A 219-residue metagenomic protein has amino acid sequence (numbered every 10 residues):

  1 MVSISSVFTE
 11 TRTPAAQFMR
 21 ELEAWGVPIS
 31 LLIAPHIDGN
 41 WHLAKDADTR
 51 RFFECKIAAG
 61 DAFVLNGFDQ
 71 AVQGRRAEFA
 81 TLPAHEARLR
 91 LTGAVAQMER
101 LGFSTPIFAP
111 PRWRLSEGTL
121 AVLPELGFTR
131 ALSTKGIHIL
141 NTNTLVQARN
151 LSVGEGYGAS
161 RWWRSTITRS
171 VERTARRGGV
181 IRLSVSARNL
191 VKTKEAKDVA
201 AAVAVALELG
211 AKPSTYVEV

Functional and structural regions predicted by a protein language model:
M1-A59, A196: Active-site beta->alpha N-cap acidic-glycine motif
V2-I4, I29-L31, F63-N66, T105-F108 (+2 more regions): Hydrophobic faces of well-ordered beta-strands that scaffold small-molecule active sites in alpha/beta enzyme cores
S5-V7, A34-D38, F68-Q70, W113 (+4 more regions): Active-site beta-loop-alpha junctions enriched in small/polar residues
T13-F18, A44-K56, S133-N143, A159-R173: Alpha-helical scaffolding within the catalytic cores of extracellular/periplasmic polymer-degrading hydrolases
G26, S30, V185-V219: C-terminal domain-boundary segment and adjacent tail
N40, V72-P83: Surface-exposed, active-site-proximal loop segments in enzymatic domains
T81-E155, V191-K197: Catalytic domains of cell-wall/extracellular-matrix polysaccharide-remodeling enzymes, centered on de-N-acetylation
T144-K194: A conserved mid-domain beta-alpha-beta active-site/ligand-binding segment of alpha/beta enzyme cores
